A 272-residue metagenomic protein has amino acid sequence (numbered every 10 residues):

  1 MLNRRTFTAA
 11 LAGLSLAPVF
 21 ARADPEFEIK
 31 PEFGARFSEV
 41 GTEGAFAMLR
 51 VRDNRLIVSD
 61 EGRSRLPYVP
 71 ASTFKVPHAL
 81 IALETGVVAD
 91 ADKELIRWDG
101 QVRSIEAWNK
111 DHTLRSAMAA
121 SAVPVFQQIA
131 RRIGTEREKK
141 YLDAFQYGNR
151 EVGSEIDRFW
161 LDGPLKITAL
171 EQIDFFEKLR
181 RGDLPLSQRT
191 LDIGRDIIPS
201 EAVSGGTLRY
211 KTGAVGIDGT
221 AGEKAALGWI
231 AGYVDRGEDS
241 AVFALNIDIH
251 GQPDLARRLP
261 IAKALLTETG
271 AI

Functional and structural regions predicted by a protein language model:
T6-D24: N-terminal export signals
R22-V69: Beta-lactamase-like hydrolase cores
D24-G34, P67, R131-G134, D183-S204 (+1 more regions): Structured C-terminal helix/loop/strand segments within mature extracytoplasmic catalytic/sensor domains
S59-R65, K110-D111, A119-F126, G153-W160 (+2 more regions): Flexible glycine/proline-enriched surface loops and loop-helix/loop-strand junctions
P67-A91, A117, F243: Active-site SXXK
L83-V87, A119-V123, A130-T135, D143-Y147 (+3 more regions): Sec-exported extracytoplasmic/periplasmic mature domains
E84-G100, L186-T190: Short, well-structured active-site flanking segments
E106, K110-L114, F126-R181: Mid-domain, small-residue-enriched loop/turn segments at the edges of structured enzyme/sensor domains
